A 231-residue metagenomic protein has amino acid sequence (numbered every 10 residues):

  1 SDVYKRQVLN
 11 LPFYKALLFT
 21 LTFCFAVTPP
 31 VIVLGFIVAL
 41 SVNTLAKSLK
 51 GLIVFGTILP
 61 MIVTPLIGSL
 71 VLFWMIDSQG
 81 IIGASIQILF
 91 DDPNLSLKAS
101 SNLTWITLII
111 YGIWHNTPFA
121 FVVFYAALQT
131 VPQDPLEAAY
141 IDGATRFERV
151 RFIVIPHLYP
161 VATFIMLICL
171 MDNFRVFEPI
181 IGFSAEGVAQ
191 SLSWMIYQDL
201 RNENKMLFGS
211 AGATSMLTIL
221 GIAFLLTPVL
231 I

Functional and structural regions predicted by a protein language model:
S1, K5-I231: A structural signal for multi-pass alpha-helical bundles of membrane permease subunits that mediate small-molecule
